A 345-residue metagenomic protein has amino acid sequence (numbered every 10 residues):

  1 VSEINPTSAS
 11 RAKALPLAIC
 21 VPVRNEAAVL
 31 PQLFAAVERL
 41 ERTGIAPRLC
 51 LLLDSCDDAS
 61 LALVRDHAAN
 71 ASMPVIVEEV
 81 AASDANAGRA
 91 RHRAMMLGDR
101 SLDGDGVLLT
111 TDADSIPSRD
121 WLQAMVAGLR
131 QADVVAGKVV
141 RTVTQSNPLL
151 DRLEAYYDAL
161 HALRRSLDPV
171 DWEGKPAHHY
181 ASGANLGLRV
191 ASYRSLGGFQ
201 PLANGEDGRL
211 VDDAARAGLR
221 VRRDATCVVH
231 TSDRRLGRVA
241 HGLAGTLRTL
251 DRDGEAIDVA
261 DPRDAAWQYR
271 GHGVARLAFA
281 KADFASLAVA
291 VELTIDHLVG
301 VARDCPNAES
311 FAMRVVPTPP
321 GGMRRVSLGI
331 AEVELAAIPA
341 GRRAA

Functional and structural regions predicted by a protein language model:
A35-A46: Short, acidic, metal-binding catalytic loop of nucleotide-sugar glycosyltransferases
L53-L63, S115: A conserved acidic beta->alpha catalytic loop
A81-L102: Glycine-rich, basic loop-to-helix element that forms the pyrophosphate-binding segment of sugar-nucleotide handling
L102-I116: Short beta-strand-to-loop acidic/aromatic patch adjacent to the donor-nucleotide binding site
D120-L153: Conserved donor NDP-sugar-binding/catalytic core segment of glycosyltransferases
A155-H178: Short, flexible, basic/aromatic active-site loop/helix in glycosyltransferases
N204-L210: Acidic donor-binding loop at a coil-to-helix junction in glycosyltransferase catalytic cores that engages
E255-A345: Terminal low-complexity segments of carbohydrate-biosynthetic enzymes
